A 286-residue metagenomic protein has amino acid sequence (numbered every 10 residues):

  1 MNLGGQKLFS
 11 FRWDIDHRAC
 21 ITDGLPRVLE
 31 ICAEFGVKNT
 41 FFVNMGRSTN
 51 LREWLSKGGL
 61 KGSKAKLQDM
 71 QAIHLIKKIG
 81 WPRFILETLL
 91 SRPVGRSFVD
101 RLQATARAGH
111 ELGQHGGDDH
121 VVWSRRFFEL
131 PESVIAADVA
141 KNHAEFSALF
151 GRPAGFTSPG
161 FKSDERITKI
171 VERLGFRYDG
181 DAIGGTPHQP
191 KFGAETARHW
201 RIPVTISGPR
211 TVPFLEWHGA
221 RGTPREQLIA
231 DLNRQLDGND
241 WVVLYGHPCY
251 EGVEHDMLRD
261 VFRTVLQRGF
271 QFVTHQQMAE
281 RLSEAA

Functional and structural regions predicted by a protein language model:
M1-G155, G160-R201, P224-L244, G252-A286: Catalytic alpha-helical scaffold of carbohydrate-active enzymes acting on polysaccharides/glycoconjugates
P203-T205: Aromatic- and acid-rich polysaccharide-binding/catalytic face of secreted or lumenal carbohydrate-active enzymes
S207-N233: Aromatic-anchored helix/helix-loop segment that forms the rim or "lid" of small-molecule/cofactor binding pockets
P248: Flexible, acidic glycine-rich loops studded with aromatic residues
